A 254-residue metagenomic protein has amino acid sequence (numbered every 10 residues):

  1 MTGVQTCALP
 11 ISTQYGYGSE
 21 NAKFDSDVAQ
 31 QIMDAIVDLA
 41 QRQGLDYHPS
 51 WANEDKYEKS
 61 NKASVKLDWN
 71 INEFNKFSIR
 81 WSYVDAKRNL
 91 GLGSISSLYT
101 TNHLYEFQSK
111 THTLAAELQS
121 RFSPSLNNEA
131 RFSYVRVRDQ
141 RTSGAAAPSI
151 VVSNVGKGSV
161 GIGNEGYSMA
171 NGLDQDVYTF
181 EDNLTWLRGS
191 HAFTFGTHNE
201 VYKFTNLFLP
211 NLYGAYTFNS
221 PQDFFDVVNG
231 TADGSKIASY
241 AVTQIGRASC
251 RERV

Functional and structural regions predicted by a protein language model:
T2-L9, E252-V254: Short, small-residue-biased leader/transition segments that mark boundaries at the very start of proteins
G3, G16-S19, I36-D46, R141 (+2 more regions): Glycine-centered secondary-structure boundary/capping sites
I11-K59: Surface-exposed beta-strand-turn/loop segments characteristic of Gram-negative outer-membrane beta-barrels
K56-A63, W69-R253: Replace "related TpsB outer-membrane translocases also match" with "some related outer-membrane beta-barrels such as
